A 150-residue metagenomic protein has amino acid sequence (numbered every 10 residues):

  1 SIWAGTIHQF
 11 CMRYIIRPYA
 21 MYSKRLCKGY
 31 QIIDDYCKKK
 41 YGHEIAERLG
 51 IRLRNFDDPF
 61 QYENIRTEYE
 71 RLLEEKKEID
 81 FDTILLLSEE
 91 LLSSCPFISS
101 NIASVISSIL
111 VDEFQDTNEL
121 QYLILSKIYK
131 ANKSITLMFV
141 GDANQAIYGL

Functional and structural regions predicted by a protein language model:
S1-Y22: P-loop NTPase Walker
I2, S108-V111, L137-M138: Hydrophobic "anchor" residues on beta-strands that sit immediately upstream of conserved functional sites
Q9, Q115, Q145: Short, glycine/acidic-enriched loop or turn micro-motifs at the edges of active sites
F10, V105, K127-I128: Short acidic/histidine-centered micro-motifs embedded in hydrophobic/aromatic stretches that mark compact functional
M21-G29: DNA-processing P-loop NTPase/helicase core
G29-L110, E119-I124, G149-L150: Accessory N-terminal region flanking or inserted into the helicase ATPase core in nucleic-acid motor proteins
L92-S93, S107, Q115, Y129-K133: Hydrophobic/aromatic-lined pockets within catalytic cores
N118-L150: Conserved helicase motor core of SF1/SF2 NTP-dependent helicases
